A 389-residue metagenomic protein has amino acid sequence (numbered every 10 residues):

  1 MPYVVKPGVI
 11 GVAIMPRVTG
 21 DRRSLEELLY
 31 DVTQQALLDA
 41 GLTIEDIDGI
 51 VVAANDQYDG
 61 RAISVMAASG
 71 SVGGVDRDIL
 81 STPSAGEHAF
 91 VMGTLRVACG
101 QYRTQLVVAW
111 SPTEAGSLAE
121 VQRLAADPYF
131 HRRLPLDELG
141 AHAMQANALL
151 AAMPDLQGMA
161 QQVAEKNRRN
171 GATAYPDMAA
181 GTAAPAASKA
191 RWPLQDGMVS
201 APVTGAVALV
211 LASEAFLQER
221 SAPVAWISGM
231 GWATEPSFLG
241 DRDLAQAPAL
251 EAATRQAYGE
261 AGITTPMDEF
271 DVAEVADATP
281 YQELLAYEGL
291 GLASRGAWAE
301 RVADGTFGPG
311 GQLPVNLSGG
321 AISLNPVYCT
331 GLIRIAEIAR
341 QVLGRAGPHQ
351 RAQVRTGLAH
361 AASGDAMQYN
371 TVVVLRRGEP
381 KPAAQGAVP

Functional and structural regions predicted by a protein language model:
M1-D78, L95-C99, L106-V203, V207-A208 (+5 more regions): Conserved "HGTGT" condensation-loop signature of ketosynthase/thiolase-family condensing enzymes that catalyze
T82: A basic- and aromatic-enriched beta-loop-alpha substructure that forms the phosphate/nucleotide- and DNA/RNA-contacting
A85-G86: A short, glycine-/small-residue-rich helix N-cap motif at loop->alpha-helix starts within glycosyltransferase
